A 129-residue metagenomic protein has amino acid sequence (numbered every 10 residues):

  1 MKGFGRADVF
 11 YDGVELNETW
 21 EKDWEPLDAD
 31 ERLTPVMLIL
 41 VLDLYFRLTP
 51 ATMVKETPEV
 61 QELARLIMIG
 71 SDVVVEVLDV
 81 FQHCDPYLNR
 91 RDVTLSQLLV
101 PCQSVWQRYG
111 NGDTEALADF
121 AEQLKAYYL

Functional and structural regions predicted by a protein language model:
M1-L129: Intrinsically disordered, charged low-complexity linkers and terminal tails that flank or connect structured domains
